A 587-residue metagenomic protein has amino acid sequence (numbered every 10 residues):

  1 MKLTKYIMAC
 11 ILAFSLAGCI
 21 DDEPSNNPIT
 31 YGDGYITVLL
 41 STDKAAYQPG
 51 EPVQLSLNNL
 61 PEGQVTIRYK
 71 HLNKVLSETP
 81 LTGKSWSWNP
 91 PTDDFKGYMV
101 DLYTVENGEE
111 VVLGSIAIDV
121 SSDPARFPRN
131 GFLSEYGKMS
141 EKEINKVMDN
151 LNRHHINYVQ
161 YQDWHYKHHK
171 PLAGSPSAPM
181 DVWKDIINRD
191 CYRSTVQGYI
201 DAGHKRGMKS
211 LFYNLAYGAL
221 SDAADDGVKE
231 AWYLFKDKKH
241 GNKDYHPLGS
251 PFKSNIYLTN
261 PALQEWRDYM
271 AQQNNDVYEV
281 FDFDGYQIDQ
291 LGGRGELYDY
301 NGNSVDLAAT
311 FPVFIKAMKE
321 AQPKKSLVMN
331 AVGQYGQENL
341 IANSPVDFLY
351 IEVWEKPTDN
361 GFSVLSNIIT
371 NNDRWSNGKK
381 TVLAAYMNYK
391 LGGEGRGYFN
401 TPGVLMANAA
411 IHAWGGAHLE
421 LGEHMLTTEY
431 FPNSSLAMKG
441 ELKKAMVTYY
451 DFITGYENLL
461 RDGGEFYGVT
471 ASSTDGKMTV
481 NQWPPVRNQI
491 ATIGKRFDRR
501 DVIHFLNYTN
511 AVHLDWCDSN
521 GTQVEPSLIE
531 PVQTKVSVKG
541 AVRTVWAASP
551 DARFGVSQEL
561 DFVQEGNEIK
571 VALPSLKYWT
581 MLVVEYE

Functional and structural regions predicted by a protein language model:
S15-I36: Bacterial Sec-dependent N-terminal signal peptides
L113-K167: An acidic-aromatic substrate-binding cleft motif
D123-P128, S134-E141, F212-F281: Active-site-adjacent "subsite" loops/lids of carbohydrate-active enzymes
V147-M148, N152-S194, G218-Y233, T259-E265 (+1 more regions): Aromatic-lined carbohydrate-binding/catalytic grooves of carbohydrate-active enzymes
A262-L349, W354-N367, S376: Active-site neighborhood of glycoside hydrolase catalytic domains
K379-G464: Aromatic/acidic polysaccharide-binding cleft in carbohydrate-active enzymes
K477-G540, T580: Carbohydrate-binding surface patches
E565-E587: C-terminal beta-strand-rich structural cap/linker in extracellular carbohydrate-active enzymes
